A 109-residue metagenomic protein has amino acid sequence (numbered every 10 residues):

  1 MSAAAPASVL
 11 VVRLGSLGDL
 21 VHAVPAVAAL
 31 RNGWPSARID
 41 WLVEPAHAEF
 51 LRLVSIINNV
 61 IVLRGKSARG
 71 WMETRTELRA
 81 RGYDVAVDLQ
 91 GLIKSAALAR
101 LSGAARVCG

Functional and structural regions predicted by a protein language model:
M1-G109: Catalytic machinery of carbohydrate-active enzymes, primarily nucleotide-sugar-dependent glycosyltransferases
